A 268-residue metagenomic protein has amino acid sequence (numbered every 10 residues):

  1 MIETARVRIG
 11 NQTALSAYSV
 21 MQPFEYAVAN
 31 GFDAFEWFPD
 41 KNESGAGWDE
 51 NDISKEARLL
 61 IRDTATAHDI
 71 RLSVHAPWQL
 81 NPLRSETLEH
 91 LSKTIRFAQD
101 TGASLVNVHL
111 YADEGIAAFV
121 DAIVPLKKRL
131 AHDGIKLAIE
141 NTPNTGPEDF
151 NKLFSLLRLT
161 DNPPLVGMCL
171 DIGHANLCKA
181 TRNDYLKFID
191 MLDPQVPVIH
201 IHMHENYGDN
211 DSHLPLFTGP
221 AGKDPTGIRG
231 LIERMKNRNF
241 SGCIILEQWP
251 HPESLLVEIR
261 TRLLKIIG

Functional and structural regions predicted by a protein language model:
M1-R8, A17, M21-V28, S92-R96 (+2 more regions): Histidine-acidic metal/acid-base catalytic patches
M1-S92, Q99, G167, G268: N-terminal pre-domain/capping segments
Q12-S16, F38-N42, P77-Q79, Y111-D113 (+4 more regions): Active-site beta-loop-alpha junctions enriched in small/polar residues
D33, R71, S104, K136 (+1 more regions): Residue-level detector of anion-binding/catalytic polar loops
F35-E36, V106, L137, I201 (+1 more regions): Hydrophobic residues within beta-strands of alpha/beta enzymes
D52-D69, A122-R129, L156, F188-M191 (+1 more regions): Catalytic-core regions built around general acid/base machinery
T64-H68, Q79-L170: Active-site acidic/histidine proton-transfer and metal-coordination neighborhood in alpha/beta enzyme cores
R71-V74, G102-L105, G208: Short, basic/glycine-rich phosphate-binding loops at helix/coil junctions that contact nucleotide phosphates
